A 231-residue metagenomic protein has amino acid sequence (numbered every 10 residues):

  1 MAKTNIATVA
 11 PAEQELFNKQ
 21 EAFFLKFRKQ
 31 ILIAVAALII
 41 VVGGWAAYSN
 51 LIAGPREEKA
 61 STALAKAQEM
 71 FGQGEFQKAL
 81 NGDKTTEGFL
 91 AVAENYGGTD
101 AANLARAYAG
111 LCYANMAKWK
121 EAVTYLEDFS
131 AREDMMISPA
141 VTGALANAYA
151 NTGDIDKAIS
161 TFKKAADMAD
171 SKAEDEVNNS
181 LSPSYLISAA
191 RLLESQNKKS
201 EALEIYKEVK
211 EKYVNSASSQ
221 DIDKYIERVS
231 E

Functional and structural regions predicted by a protein language model:
M1-A37: N-terminal positive-inside, membrane-proximal cytosolic segments immediately preceding the first
G54, A93-A102, M116, A131-S138 (+2 more regions): Short solvent-exposed coil/turn linkers within tandem alpha-helical repeat scaffolds
